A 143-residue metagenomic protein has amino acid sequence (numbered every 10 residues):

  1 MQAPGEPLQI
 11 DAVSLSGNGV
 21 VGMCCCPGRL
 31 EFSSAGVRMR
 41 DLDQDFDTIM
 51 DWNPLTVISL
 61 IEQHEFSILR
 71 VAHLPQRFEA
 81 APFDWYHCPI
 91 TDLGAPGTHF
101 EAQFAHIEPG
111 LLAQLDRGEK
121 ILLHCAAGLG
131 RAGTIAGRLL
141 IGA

Functional and structural regions predicted by a protein language model:
M1-L122, I135-A143: Cys-dependent protein tyrosine phosphatase-like superfamily
C125: Short cysteine clusters
G128: Conserved G/P- and acidic residue-centered "switch" motifs that form tight phosphate/ATP-binding loops in soluble
A132: Ser/Thr-glycine-rich phosphate-binding loops at phosphate-binding pockets of nucleotides, nucleotide cofactors
